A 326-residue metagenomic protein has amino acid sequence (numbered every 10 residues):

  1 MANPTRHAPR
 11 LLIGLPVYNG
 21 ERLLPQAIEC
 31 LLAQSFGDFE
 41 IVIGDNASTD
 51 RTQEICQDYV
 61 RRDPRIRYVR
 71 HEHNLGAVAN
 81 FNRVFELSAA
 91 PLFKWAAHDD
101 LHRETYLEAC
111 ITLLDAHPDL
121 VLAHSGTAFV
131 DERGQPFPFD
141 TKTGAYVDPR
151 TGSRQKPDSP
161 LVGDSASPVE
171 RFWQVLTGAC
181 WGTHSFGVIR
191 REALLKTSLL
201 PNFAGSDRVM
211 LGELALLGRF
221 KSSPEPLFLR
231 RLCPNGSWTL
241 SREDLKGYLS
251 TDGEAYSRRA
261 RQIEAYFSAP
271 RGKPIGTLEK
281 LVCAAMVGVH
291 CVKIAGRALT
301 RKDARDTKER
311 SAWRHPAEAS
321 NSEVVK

Functional and structural regions predicted by a protein language model:
A8-L12, L32-I43, R51, P64-R67: Short loop->beta transition adjacent to catalytic acidic/histidine clusters or analogous donor-positioning motifs
I13, E86, R103, R150-D244: Conserved nucleotide-sugar donor-binding catalytic segment
N19-A33: Short, well-formed alpha-helical segments that are part of the catalytic scaffolds of diverse glycosyltransferases
P25, D50-D58, L101, T105: Acidic helix N-cap motif at the loop->helix transition within catalytic regions of sugar-transfer enzymes
D45-E54, H73, A97: A conserved acidic beta->alpha catalytic loop
H71-S88, L101, A109: Glycine-rich, basic loop-to-helix element that forms the pyrophosphate-binding segment of sugar-nucleotide handling
F93: Short aromatic/hydrophobic "clamp" motif used to bind/position activated sugar donors
T105-T151: Conserved donor NDP-sugar-binding/catalytic core segment of glycosyltransferases
